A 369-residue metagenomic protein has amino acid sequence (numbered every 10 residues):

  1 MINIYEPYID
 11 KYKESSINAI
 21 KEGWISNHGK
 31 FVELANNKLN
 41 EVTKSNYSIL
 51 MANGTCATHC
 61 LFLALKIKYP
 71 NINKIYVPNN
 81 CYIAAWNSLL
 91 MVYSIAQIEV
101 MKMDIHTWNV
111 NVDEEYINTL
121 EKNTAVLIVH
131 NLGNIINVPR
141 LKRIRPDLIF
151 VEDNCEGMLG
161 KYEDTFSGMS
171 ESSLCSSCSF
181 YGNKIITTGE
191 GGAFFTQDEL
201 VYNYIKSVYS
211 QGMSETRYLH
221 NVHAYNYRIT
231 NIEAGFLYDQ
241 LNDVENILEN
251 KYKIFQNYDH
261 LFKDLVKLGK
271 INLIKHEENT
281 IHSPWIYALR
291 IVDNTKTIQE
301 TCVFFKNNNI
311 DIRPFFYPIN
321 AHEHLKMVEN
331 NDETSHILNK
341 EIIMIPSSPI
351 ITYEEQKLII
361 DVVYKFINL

Functional and structural regions predicted by a protein language model:
M1-S26, P346: N-terminal "arm"/small-domain region of PLP-dependent enzymes with the aminotransferase-like
H28-K74, S88-I95: Phosphate-binding glycine-rich loop
F31-K38, V42-I49, A125-V129, I135-V138 (+1 more regions): PLP-dependent aminotransferase class I/II
K66-N131, I135-R145, I149-N154: PLP-dependent aminotransferase-like
Y76, E99, F150-V151, S177 (+2 more regions): Structural detector of well-ordered beta-strand residues that form the stable sheet scaffold of enzyme domains
E152-T188, T216-L219: Conserved active-site segment immediately N-terminal to the catalytic lysine that forms the internal aldimine
E171-Y209, N231: Active-site PLP attachment segment
